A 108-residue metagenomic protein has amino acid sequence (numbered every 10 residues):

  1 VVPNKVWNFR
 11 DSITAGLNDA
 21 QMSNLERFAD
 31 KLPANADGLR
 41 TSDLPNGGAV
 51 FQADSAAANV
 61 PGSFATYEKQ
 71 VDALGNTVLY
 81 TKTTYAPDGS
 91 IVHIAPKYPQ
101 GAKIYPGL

Functional and structural regions predicted by a protein language model:
V2-L108: Catalytic toxin/effector domains delivered as secreted proteins or via bacterial secretion systems
